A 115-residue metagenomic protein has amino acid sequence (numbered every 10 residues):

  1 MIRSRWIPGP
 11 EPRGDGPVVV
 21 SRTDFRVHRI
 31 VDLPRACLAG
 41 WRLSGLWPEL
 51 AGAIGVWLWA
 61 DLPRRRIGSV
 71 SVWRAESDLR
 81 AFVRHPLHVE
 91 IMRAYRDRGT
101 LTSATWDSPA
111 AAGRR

Functional and structural regions predicted by a protein language model:
M1-R66, D78-A81, S103-R115: Short S/T/G/P-rich N-terminal loop/turn motif that feeds into the first structured element of a domain
V70: Ligand-binding pocket scaffold of soluble enzyme catalytic domains
E76-A104: An amphipathic, aromatic/His-enriched active-site/gating alpha helix that lines ligand/cofactor pockets
